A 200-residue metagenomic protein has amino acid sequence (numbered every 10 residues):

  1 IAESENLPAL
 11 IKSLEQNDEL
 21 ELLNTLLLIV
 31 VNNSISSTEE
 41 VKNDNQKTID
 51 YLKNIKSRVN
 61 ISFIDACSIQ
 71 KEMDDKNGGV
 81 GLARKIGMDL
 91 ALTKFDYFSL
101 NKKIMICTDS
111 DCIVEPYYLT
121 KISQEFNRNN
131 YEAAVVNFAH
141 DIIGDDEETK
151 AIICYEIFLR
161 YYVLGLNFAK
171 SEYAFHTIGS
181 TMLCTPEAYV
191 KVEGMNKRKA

Functional and structural regions predicted by a protein language model:
I1-A9, V31-I35: Active-site beta-to-alpha loop of glycosyltransferases that engages the nucleotide-sugar donor
E3-L7, D44-T48, D75-G87: Phosphate/oxyanion-binding active-site loops and adjacent basic polyanion-contact surfaces
L14-M73: Acidic donor-binding segment of Leloir-type glycosyltransferases
D65, G78-I104: Active-site nucleotide-sugar/metal-binding loop of Leloir-type enzymes
S99-K103, T108-E125: Acidic donor-binding/catalytic loop of UDP-sugar-dependent glycosyltransferases, especially processive GT2
Y117-I152: Conserved donor NDP-sugar-binding/catalytic core segment of glycosyltransferases
L164-L183: A recurrent flexible, glycine/aromatic-enriched loop bordering the glycosyltransferase active site that acts as
E193-A200: Donor nucleotide-sugar recognition loop
